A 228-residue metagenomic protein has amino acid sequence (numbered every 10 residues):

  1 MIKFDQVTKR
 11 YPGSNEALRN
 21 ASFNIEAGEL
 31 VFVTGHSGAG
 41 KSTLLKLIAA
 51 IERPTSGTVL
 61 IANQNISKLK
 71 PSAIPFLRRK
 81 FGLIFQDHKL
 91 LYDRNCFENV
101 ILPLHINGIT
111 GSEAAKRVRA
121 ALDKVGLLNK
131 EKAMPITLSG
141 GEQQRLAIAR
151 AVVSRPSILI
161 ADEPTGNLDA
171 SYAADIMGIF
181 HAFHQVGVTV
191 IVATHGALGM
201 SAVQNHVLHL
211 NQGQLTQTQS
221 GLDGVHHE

Functional and structural regions predicted by a protein language model:
M1-F4, K9-N20, K70: A short, flexible loop at the N-terminus of ABC-type nucleotide-binding domains that lies
P12, I66-G82, Q185: ABC ATPase NBD coupling module
A49: Helix-to-loop junction immediately C-terminal to a conserved catalytic motif
G57-N65: Conserved ABC transporter NBD signature motif
M134-L138, E142-Q144: Conserved ABC ATPase signature
V153-S157: A short, proline-enriched helix->beta-strand linker immediately N-terminal to the Walker B motif in ABC-type P-loop
L159-D162: Catalytic Walker B motif of ABC-type/P-loop ATPase nucleotide-binding domains
